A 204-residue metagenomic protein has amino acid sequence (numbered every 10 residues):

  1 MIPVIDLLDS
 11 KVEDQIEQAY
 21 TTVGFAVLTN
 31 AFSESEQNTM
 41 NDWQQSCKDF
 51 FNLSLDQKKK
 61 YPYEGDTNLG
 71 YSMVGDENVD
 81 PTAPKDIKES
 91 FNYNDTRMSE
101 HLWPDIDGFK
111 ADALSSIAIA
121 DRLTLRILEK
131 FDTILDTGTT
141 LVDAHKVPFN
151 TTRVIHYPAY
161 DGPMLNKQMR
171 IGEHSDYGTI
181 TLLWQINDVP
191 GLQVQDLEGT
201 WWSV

Functional and structural regions predicted by a protein language model:
M1-V204: Peripheral, non-catalytic segments flanking oxidoreductase cores
